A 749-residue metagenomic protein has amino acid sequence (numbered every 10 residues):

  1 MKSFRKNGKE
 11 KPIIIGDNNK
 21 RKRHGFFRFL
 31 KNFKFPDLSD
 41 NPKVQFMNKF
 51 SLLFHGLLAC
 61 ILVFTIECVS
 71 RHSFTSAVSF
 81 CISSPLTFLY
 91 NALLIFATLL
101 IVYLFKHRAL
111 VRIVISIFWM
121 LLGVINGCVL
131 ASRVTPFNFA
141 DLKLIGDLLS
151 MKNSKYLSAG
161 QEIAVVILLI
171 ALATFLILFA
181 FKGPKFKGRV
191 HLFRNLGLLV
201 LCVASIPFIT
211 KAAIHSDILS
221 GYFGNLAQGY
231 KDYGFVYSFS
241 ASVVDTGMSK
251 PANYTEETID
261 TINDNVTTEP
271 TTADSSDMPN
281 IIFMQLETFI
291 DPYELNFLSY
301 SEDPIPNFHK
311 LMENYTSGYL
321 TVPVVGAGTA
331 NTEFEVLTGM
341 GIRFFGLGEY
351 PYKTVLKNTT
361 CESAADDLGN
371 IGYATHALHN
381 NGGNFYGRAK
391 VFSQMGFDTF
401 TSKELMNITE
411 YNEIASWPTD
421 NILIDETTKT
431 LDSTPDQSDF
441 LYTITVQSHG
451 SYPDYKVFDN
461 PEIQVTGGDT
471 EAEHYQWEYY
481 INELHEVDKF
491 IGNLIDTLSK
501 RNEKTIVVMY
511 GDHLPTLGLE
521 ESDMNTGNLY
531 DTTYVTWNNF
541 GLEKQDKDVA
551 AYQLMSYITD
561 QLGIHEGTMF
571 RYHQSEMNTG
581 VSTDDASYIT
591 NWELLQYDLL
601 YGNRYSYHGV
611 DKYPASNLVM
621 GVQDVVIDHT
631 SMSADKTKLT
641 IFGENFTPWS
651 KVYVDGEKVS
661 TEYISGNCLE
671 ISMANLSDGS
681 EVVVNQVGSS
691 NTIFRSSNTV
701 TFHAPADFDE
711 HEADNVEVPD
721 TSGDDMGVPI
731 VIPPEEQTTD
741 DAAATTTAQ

Functional and structural regions predicted by a protein language model:
M1-K9: N-terminal acidic, proline/glycine-rich, low-complexity intrinsically disordered segments
K2, R21, G25-G229, G679: Transmembrane and membrane-interface helices of multi-pass, inner-membrane envelope-modifying transferases
F4, I13-I15, F35-L38, M726-I732: Hydrophobic/aromatic hotspots within intrinsically disordered, low-complexity regions
K6, R28-K31, F35, A241 (+1 more regions): Generic detector of N-terminal low-structure segments
R112-I115, N138-L142, Y233-S238, S242 (+3 more regions): Short, well-ordered coil↔helix boundary/capping segments
I209-F283: Membrane-interface segments at or immediately adjacent to transmembrane helices that form the boundary between
P270-S276, F283-L286, D291-I671, N675-Q749: Solvent-exposed soluble domains appended to multi-pass membrane proteins
